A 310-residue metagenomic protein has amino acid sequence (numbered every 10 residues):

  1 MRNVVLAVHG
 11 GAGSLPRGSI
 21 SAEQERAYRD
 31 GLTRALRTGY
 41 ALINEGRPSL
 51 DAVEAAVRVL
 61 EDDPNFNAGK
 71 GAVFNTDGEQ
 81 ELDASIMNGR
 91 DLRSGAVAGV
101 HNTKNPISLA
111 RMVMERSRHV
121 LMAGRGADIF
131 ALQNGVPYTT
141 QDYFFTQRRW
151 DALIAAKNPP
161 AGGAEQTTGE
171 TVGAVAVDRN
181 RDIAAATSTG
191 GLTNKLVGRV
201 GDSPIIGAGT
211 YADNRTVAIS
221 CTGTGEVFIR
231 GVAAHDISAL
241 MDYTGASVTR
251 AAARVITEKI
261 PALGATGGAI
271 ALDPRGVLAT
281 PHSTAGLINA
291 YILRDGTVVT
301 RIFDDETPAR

Functional and structural regions predicted by a protein language model:
M1-R310: Alpha/propeptide regions of enzymes that mature by internal proteolysis
